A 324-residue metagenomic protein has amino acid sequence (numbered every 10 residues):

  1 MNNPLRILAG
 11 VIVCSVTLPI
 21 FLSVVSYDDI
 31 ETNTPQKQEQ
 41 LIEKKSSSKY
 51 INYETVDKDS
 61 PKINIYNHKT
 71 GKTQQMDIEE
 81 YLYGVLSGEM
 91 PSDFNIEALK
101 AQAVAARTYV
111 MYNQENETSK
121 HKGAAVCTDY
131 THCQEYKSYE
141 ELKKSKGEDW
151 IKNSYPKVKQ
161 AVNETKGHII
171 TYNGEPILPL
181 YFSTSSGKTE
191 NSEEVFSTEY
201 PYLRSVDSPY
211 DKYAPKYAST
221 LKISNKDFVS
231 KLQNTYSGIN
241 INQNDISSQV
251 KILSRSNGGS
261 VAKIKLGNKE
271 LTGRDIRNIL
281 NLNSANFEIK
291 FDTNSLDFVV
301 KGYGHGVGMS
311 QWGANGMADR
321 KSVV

Functional and structural regions predicted by a protein language model:
M1-V13, V24: N-terminal Sec-pathway targeting helices
V25-Q75: N-terminal, intrinsically disordered, polar/charged segments of Gram-positive cell-envelope systems that serve as
Y27-E31, E89-H121: Post-signal peptide N-terminal segment of secreted/secretory-pathway proteins
K72-M76, D93-V104, K222-K226, G304-G308 (+1 more regions): Soluble non-cytosolic domains of exported or imported proteins
M76-F94, R204-K216: Acidic/histidine-rich, surface-exposed loop or edge segments in extracytoplasmic proteins
T108-D297: Extended substrate/cofactor- or partner-recognition/assembly subdomains adjacent to catalytic sites in enzymes
D292-G308, W312-G313: Amphipathic, heptad-repeat alpha-helical segments used for oligomerization and assembly
K321-V323: Conserved small/polar residues in nucleotide/adenosyl-binding loops
